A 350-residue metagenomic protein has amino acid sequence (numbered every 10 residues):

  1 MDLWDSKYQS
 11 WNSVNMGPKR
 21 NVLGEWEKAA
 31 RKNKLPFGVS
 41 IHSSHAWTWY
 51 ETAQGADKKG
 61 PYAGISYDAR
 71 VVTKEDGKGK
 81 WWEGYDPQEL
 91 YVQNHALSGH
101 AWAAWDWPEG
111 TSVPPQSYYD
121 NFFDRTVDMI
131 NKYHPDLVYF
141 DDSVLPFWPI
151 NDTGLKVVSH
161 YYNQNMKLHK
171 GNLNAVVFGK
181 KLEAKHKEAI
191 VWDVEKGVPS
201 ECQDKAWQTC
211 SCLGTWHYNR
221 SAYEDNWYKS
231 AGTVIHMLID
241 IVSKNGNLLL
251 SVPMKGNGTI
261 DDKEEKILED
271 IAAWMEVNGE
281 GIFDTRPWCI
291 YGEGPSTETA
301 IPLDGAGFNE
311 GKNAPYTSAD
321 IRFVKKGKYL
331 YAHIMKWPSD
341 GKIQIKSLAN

Functional and structural regions predicted by a protein language model:
M1-N350: Mature catalytic domains of secreted/periplasmic carbohydrate-active enzymes
